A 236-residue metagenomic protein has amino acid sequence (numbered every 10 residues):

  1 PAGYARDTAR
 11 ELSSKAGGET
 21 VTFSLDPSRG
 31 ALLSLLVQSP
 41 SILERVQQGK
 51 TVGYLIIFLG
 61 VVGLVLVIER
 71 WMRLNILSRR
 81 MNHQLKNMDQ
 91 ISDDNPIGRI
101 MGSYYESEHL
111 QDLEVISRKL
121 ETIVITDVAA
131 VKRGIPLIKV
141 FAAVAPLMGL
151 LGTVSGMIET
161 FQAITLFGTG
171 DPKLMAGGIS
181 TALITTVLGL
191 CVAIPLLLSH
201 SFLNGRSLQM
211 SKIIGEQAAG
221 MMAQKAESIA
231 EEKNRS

Functional and structural regions predicted by a protein language model:
A2-V37: Extended, hydrophilic extramembrane loops/domains of integral membrane proteins
S28-S39, G49, D93-I97, H109: Glycine- and small hydrophobic-enriched segments that form the cores of compact globular domains
Q38, E44-K50, A130-P136, V140: Juxtamembrane loop-transmembrane helix junctions in multi-pass integral membrane proteins, especially the extracellular
E44-H83: Hydrophobic alpha-helical transmembrane segments
K50, L64, G149, I179 (+1 more regions): Residue-level signature of catalytic and energy-coupling elements of molecular machines, predominantly ATP/GTP-dependent
I57, K173-H200, N204: Pore-lining and gate-forming transmembrane alpha-helices of multi-pass membrane transport proteins
F58, V62-L66, L151-V154, I158 (+1 more regions): Alpha-helical transmembrane segments
M72-G170, L198-S236: Predominantly long cytosolic amphipathic alpha-helical stalk/bundle segments
